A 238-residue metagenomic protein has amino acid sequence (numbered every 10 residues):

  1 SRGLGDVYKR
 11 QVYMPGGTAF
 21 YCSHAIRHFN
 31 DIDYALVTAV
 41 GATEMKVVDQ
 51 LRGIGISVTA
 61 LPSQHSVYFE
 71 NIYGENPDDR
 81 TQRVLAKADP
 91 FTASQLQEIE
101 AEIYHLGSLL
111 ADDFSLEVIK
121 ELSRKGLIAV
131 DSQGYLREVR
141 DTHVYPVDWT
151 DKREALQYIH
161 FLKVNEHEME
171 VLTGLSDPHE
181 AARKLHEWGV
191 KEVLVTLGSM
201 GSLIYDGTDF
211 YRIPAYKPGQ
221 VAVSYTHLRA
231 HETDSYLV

Functional and structural regions predicted by a protein language model:
G3-Q11, T226-T233: Conserved small/polar residues in nucleotide/adenosyl-binding loops
K9-Y13, H28-D112, E117-L127: Conserved N-terminal subdomain of the carbohydrate kinase-like
A19-H28: Histidine-anchored nucleotide/phosphate-binding helix
H28, V190, K217-V238: Conserved post-catalytic alpha-helical subdomain immediately downstream of the catalytic base and nucleotide-binding
T38-V40, S132, L197: Short beta-strand/turn micro-motifs composed of small residues that flank or help shape donor/cofactor-binding pockets
V67-I72, R137-T142, V221-Y225: Short, charged, surface-exposed secondary-structure boundary motifs
I128-D131, L194: Structural detector of well-ordered beta-strand residues that form the stable sheet scaffold of enzyme domains
R137-F210: Conserved phosphate/ATP/ADP-binding segment of small-molecule kinases
